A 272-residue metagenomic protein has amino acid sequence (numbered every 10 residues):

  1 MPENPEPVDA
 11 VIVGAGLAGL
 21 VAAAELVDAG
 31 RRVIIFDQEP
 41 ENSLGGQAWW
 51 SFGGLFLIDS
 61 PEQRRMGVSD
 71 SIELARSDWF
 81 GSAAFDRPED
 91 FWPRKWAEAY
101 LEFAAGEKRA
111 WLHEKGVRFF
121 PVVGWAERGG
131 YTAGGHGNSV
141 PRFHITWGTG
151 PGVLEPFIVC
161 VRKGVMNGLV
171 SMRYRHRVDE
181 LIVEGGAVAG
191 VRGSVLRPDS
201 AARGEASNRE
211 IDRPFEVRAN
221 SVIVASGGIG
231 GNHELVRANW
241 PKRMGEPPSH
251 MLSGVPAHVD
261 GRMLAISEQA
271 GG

Functional and structural regions predicted by a protein language model:
P2-A18, I34: Beta1/beta-strand and adjacent pyrophosphate-binding region of the FAD-binding site in flavoprotein oxidoreductases
A15, D59, S226-G227: Glycine-rich, N-terminal phosphate-binding loop of Rossmann-like dinucleotide-binding domains
A18, A22, E41: Conserved Rossmann-like nucleotide-cofactor binding loop
V27-W49: Glycine-rich FAD pyrophosphate-binding loop
W49-W79: N-terminal glycine-rich dinucleotide-binding loop that anchors FAD/FMN and/or NAD(P) in oxidoreductases
A97-F215, A219, H233-V236: Conserved redox-cofactor binding core of oxidoreductases
D199-G272: Glycine-rich loop(s) and the adjacent beta-strand/alpha-helix scaffold that form part
